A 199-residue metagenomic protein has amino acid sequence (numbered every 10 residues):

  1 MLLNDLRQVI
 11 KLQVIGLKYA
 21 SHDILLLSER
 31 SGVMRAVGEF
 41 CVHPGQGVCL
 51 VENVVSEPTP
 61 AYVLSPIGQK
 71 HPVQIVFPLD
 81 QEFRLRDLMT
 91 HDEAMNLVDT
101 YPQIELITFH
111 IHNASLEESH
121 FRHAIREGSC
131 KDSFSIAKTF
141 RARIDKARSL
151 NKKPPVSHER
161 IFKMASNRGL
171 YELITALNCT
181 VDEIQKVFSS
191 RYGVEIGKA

Functional and structural regions predicted by a protein language model:
V9-V33: Short, Lys/Arg-enriched N-terminal segments with co-localized hydrophobic residues within the first ~10-30 amino acids
L26, G32, V42, P66-G68 (+4 more regions): Residue-level signal for the start and early helices of compact helical domains
G32-R86: A positional/architectural concept
D80-A199: Charge/polar-rich, low-complexity and marginally structured segments
